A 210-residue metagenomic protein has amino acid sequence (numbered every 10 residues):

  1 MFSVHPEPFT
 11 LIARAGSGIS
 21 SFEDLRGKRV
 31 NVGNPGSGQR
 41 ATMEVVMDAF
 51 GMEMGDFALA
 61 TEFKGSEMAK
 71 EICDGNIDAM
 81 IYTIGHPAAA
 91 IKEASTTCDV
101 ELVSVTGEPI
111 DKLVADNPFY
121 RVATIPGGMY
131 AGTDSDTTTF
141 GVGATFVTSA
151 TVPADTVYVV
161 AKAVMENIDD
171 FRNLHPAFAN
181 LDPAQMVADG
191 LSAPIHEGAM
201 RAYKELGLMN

Functional and structural regions predicted by a protein language model:
M1-H5, G85-A88: Acidic, polar ligand-binding/catalytic clefts
S3, E7-D74, D169-R172, Q185 (+2 more regions): Bilobed "Venus flytrap"/periplasmic-binding protein-like clamshell domains and structurally analogous long
P8, S20, V32, P109-K112 (+2 more regions): A broad, structure-centric signal for solvent-exposed, well-ordered loop/edge residues that line or flank functional
G18-I19, V30-V32, A49-M52, Y82 (+3 more regions): Short, low-complexity, polar/charged sequence segments that are solvent-exposed and flexible
P35-V45, Y120-A188: Ligand-binding clefts/hinges and TM-proximal coupling segments of bilobed small-molecule sensing domains
M54-V152: Pocket-lining segment of extracytoplasmic ligand-binding domains
E67, D74, I84-L102, K112-A115 (+2 more regions): An extracytoplasmic/periplasmic, membrane-proximal ligand-sensing/linker region
